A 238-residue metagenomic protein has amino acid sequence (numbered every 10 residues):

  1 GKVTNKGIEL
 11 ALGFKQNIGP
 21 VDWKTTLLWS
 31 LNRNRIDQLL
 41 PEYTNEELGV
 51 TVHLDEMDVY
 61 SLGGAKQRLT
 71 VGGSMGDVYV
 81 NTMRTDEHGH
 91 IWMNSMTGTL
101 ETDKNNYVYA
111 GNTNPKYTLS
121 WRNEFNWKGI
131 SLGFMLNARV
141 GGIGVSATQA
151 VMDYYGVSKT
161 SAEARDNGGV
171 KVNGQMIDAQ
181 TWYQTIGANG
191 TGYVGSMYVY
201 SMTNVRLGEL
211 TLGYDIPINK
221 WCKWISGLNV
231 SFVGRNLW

Functional and structural regions predicted by a protein language model:
G1-T4, I8, N17-T113, R235: Conserved small-residue
N5-E9, D22, K116-S120, N204-T211: Transmembrane beta-barrel architecture of outer-membrane proteins
L12, T25-L27, F134, V230-F232: Membrane-embedded beta-strand positions of outer-membrane beta-barrel proteins
F14-Q16, W29-R35, W127-G129, A138-G142 (+3 more regions): Transmembrane beta-strands of outer-membrane beta-barrel pores
K15, Y107-G111, G195-M202: Outer-membrane beta-barrel proteins
P20-V21, G129-F134, N219-K220: Repeated loop/turn-to-beta-strand initiation elements of outer-membrane beta-barrel proteins
A110-S146: Glycine-rich, aromatic-lined ligand/substrate-binding cores of catalytic and carbohydrate-binding domains
R139-N229, G234-R235: Extracytoplasmic gating/loop element in the C-terminal half of outer-membrane beta-barrel translocons and assembly
